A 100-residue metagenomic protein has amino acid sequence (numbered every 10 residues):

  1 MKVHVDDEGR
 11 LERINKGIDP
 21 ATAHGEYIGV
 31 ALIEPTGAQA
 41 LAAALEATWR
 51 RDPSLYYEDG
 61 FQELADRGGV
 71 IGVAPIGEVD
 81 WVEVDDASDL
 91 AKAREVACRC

Functional and structural regions predicted by a protein language model:
M1-T48: Conserved core of the sugar-phosphate nucleotidyltransferase
L11, A38, Y57-Q62, L90: A general structural signal for well-ordered alpha-helical segments in protein cores
G25, G72-V79: Catalytic beta-strand/loop signature of glycosyltransferases that borders the donor
A31, S54, A74, V82: Residues that recognize and position ribonucleotide moieties
L45-D59: Donor nucleotide-sugar recognition loop
A47-R50, E78-V82: Glycine-rich "substrate-gating" loop/helix at the edge of Rossmann-like oxidoreductase active sites
Q62-P75: Catalytic donor-sugar/metal-binding loop of nucleotide-sugar-dependent glycosyltransferases
E83-C100: Short, basic/aromatic-enriched C-terminal tail that caps enzymatic domains
